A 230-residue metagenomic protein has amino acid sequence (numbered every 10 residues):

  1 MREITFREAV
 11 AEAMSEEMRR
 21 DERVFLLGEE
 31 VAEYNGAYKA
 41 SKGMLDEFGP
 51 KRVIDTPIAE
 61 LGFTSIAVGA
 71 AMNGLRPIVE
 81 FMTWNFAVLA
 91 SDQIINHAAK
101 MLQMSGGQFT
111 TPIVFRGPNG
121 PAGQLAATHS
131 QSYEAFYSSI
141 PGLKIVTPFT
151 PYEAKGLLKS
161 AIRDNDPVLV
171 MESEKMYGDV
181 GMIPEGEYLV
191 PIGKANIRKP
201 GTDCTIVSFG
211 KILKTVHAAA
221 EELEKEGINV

Functional and structural regions predicted by a protein language model:
M1-M171, K175: Thiamine diphosphate
A9-A13, K155-P167, M176-E222, E226: Glycine-/acidic-rich phosphate or pyrophosphate-binding loops and their flanking alpha/beta elements
N229-V230: Short beta-strand elements in bilobed, periplasmic/extracellular small-molecule ligand-binding domains
